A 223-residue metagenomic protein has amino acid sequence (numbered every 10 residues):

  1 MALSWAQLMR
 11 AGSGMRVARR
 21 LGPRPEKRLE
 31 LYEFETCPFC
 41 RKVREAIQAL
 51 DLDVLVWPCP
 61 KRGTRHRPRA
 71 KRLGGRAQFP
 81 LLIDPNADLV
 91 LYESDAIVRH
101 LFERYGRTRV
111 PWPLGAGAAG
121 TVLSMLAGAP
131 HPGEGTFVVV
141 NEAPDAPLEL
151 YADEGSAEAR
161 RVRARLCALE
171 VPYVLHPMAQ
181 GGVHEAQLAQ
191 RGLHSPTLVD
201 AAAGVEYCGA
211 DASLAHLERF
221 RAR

Functional and structural regions predicted by a protein language model:
M1-R223: GST-like domain detector, emphasizing the conserved glutathione-binding G-site in the N-terminal thioredoxin-like
